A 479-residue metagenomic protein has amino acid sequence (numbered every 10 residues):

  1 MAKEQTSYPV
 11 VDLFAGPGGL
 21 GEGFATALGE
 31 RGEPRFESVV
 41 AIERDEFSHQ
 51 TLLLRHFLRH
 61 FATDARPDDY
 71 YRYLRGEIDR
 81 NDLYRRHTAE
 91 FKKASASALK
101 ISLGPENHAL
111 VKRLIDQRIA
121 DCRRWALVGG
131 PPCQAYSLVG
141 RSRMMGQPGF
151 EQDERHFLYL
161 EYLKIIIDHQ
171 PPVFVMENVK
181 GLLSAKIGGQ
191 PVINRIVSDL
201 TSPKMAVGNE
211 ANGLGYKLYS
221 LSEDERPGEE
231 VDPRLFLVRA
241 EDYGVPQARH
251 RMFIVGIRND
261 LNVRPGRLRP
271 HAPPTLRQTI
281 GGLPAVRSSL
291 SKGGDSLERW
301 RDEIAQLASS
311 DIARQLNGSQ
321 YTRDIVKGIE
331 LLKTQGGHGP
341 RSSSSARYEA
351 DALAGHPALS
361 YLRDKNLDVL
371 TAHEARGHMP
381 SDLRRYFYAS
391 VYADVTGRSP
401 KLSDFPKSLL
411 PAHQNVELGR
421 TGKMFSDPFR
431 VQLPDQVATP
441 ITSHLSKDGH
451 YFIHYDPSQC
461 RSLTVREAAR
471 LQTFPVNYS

Functional and structural regions predicted by a protein language model:
A2-P9, A15, G19-H169, K180-N194 (+1 more regions): Core alpha/beta nucleotide-donor-binding catalytic domains of modification enzymes
K3-T6, L13, D45, G189 (+6 more regions): Active-site-proximal structural scaffolding
S7-V10, V39, R124, L235 (+2 more regions): Extracellular structured ligand-interaction cores
R31-E33, L268-R269, H454-S458: Short aromatic-glycine motifs in intrinsically disordered, low-complexity regions
R118-A120, L138-P411: Class I S-adenosyl-L-methionine
P132-S142, P171, N259, S446-K447 (+1 more regions): Short connector loops/turns at beta-strand edges and beta->alpha or beta->beta junctions
L367-S479: Polybasic, glycine- and aromatic-enriched phosphate-binding surface used to engage nucleic acids
